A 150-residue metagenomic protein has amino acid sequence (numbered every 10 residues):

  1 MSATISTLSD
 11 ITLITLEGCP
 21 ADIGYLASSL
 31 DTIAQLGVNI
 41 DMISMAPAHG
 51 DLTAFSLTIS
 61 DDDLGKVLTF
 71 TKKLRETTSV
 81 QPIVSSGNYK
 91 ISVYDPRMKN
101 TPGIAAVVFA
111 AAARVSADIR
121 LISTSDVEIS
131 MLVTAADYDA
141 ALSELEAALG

Functional and structural regions predicted by a protein language model:
M1-G150: A conserved regulatory-domain signal marking ACT and ACT-like small-molecule sensing domains and adjacent regulatory
